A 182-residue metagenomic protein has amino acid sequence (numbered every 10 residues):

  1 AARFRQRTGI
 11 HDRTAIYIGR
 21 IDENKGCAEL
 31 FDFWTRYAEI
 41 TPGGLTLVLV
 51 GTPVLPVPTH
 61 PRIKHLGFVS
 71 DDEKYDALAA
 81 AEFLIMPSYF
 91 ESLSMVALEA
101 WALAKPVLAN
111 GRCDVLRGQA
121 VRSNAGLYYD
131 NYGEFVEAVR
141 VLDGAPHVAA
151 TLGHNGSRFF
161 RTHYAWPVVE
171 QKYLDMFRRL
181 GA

Functional and structural regions predicted by a protein language model:
R7-K25, F31-T35: Conserved donor-binding/catalytic core segment of Leloir-type glycosyltransferases
G51-Y75: Nucleotide-activated donor-binding/catalytic signature segment of Leloir-type glycosyltransferases, i.e., the conserved
Y89: Aromatic "clamp/platform" in nucleotide-sugar-dependent glycosyltransferases that forms part of the donor/acceptor
S94-A97, L116: Short glycine/serine-rich donor-binding loops of glycosyltransferases
P106-N110: Short hydrophobic beta-strand element within catalytic cores of glycosyltransferases and related nucleotide-activated
R117-V141: Change "using UDP/GDP/dTDP sugars" to "using nucleotide sugars
V141, V148-T162, K172: A short, well-ordered alpha-helix in the C-terminal region of glycosyltransferases
W166-A182: C-terminal alpha-helical cap of glycosyltransferases
